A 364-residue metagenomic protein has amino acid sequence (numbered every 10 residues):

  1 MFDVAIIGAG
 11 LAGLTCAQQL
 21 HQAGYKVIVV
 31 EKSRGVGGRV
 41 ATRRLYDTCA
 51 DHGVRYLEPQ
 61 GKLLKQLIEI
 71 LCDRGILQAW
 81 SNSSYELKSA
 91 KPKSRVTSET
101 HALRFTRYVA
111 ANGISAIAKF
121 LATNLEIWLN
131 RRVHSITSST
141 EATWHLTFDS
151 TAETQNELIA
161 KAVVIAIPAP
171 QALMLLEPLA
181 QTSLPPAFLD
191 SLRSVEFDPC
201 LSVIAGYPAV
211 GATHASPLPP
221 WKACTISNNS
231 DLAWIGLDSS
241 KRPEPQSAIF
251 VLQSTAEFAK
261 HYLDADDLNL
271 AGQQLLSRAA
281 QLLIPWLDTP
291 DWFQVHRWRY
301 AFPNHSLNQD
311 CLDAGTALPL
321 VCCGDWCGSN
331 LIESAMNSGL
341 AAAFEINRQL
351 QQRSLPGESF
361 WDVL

Functional and structural regions predicted by a protein language model:
F2-V29, A343-N347: N-terminal Rossmann-like FAD-binding beta1-loop-alpha1 element of flavoenzymes
H21-L45: Glycine-rich FAD pyrophosphate-binding loop
G37, E157-P219, P285: Central helical "cap/lid" subdomain
A41-I117, N130: A conserved beta-strand/loop capping segment in the N-terminal third of enzymes that catalyze redox or closely related
L129-W144: A conserved short coil-to-beta-strand element within the FAD-binding core of flavoproteins
K241-I249, Q253-R299: Flavin-binding catalytic cores
P243-E244, V295-C322, W326: FAD-binding beta-loop-beta segment adjacent to the flavin cofactor pocket
G324-L350: A conserved FAD-binding loop/helix module that cradles the flavin
